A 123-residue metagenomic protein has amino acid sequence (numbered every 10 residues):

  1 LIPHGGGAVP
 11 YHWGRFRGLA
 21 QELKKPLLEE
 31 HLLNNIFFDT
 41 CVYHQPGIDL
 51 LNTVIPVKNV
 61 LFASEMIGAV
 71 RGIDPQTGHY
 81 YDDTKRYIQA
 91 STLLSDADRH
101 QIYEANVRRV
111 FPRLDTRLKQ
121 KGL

Functional and structural regions predicted by a protein language model:
L1-P3: His/acidic metal-ligating clusters that form di-metal
G5-L123: H/E-rich (His + Asp/Glu) clusters that bind or coordinate divalent metals
